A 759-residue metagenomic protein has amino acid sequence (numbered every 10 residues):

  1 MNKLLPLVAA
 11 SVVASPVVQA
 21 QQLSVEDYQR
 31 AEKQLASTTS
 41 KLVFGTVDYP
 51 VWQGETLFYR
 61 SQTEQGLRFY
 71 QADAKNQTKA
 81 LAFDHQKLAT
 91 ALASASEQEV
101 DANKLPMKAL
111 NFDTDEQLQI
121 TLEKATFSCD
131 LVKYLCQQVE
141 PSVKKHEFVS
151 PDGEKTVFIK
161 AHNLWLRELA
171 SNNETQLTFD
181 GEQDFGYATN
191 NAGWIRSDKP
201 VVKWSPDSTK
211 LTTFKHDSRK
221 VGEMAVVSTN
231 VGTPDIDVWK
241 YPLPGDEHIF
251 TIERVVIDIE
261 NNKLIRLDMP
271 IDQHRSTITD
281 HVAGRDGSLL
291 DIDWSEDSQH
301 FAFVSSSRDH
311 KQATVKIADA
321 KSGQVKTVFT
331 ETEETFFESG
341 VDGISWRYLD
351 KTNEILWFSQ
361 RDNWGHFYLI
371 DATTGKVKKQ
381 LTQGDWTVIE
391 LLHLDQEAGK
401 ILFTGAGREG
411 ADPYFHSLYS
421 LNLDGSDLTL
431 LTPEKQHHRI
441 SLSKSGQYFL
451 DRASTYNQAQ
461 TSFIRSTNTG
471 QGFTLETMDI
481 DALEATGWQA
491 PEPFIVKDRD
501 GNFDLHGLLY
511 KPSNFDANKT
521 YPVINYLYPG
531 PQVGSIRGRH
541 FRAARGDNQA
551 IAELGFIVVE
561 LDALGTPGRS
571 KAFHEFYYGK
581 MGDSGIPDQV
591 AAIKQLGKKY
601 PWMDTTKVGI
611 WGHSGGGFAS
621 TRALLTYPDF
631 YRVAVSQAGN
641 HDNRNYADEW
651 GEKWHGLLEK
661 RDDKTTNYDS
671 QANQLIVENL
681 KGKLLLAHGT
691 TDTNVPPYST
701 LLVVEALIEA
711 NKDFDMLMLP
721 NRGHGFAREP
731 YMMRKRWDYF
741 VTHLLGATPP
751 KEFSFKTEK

Functional and structural regions predicted by a protein language model:
M1-L4: Positively charged n-region of N-terminal signal peptides that target proteins for export
P6-P16, A20-Q460, I464-R465, W488 (+2 more regions): Beta-propeller folds
E223, L290, S298, H437-K759: Serine-hydrolase catalytic core recognition
